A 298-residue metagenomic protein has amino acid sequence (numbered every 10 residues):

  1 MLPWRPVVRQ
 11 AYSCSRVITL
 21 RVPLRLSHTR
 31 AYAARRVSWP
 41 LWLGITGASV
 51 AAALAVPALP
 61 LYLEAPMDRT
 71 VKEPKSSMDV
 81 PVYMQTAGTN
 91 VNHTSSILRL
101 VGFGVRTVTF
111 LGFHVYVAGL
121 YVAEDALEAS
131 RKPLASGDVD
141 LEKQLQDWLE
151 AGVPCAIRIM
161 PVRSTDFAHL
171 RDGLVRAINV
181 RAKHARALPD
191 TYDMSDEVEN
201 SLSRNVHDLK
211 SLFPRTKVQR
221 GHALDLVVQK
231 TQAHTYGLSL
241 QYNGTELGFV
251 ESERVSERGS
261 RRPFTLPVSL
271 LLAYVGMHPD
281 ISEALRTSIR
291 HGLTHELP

Functional and structural regions predicted by a protein language model:
M1-L43: N-terminal mitochondrial targeting presequence
V37-V218, T245-P298: Extracellular glycan-recognition regions
Q219-Y242: Short tryptophan-centered beta-strand motifs in secreted/extracellular beta-sheet-rich domains of glycan-recognition
